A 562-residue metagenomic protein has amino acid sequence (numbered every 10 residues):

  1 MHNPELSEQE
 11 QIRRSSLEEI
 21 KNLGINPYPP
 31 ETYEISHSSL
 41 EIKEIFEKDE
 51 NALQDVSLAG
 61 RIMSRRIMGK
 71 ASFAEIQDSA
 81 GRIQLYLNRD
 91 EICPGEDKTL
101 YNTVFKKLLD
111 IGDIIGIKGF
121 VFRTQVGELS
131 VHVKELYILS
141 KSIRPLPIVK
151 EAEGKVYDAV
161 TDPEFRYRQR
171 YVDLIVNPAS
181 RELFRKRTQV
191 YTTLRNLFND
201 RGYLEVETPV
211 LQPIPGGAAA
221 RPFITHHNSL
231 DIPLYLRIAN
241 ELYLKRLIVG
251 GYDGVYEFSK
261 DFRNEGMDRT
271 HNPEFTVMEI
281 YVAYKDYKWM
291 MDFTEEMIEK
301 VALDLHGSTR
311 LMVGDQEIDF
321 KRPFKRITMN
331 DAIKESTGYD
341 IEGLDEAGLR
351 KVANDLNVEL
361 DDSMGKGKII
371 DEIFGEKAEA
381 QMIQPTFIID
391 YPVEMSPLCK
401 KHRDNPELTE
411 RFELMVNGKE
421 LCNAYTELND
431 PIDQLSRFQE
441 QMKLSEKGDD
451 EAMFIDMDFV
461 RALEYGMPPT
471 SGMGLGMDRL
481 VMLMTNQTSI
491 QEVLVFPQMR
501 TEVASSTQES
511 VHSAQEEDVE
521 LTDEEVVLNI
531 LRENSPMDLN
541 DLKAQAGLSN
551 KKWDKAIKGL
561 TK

Functional and structural regions predicted by a protein language model:
M1-Q515: Class II aminoacyl-tRNA synthetase catalytic cores and aaRS-like
G112, G559-T561: Basic amphipathic alpha-helical segments that dock to polyanions
Q508-H512, E516-L548, D554-K558: Short amphipathic alpha-helical interface segments
